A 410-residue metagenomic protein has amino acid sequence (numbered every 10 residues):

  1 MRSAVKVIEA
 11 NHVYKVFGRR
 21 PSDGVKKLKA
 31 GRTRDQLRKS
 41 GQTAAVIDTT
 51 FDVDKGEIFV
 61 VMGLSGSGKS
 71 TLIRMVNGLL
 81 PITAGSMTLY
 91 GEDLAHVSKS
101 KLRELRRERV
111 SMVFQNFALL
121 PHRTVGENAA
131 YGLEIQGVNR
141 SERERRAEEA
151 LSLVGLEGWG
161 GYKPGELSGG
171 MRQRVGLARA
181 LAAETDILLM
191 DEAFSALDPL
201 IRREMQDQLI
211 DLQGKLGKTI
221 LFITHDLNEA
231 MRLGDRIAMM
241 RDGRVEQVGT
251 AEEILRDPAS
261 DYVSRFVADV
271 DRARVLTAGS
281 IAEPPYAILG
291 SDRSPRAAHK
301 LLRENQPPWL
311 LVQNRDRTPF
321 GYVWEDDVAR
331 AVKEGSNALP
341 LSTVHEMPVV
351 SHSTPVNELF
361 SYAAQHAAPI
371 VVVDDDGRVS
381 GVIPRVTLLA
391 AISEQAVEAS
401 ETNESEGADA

Functional and structural regions predicted by a protein language model:
K26-D35, E92-D93, A130, E134 (+1 more regions): Conserved ABC ATPase "signature" region
N77: Helix-to-loop junction immediately C-terminal to a conserved catalytic motif
G85-D93: Conserved ABC transporter NBD signature motif
K163-L167, M171: Conserved ABC ATPase signature
V248-G249, D257, Y322, V382: ABC ATPase "signature
I288-D316, A329-K333, H345-D376, G381-A410: The conserved cystathionine-beta-synthase
